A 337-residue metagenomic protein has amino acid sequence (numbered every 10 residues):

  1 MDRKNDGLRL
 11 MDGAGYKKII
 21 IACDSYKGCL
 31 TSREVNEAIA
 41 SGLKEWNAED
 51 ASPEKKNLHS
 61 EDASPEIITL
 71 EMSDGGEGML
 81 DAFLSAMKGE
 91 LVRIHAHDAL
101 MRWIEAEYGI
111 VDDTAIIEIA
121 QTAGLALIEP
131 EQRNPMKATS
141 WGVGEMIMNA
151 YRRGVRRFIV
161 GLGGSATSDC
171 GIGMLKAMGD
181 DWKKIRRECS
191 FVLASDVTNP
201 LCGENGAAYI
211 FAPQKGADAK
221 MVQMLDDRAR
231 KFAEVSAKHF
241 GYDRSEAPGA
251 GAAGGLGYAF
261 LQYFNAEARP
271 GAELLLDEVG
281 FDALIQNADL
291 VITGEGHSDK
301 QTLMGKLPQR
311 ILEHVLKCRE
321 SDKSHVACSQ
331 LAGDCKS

Functional and structural regions predicted by a protein language model:
R3-N5: Acidic, proline/glycine-enriched N-terminal capping motif
G7, M11-E54, S60-S337: N-terminal loops that bind phosphate or other acidic moieties and the adjacent beta-alpha structural core
